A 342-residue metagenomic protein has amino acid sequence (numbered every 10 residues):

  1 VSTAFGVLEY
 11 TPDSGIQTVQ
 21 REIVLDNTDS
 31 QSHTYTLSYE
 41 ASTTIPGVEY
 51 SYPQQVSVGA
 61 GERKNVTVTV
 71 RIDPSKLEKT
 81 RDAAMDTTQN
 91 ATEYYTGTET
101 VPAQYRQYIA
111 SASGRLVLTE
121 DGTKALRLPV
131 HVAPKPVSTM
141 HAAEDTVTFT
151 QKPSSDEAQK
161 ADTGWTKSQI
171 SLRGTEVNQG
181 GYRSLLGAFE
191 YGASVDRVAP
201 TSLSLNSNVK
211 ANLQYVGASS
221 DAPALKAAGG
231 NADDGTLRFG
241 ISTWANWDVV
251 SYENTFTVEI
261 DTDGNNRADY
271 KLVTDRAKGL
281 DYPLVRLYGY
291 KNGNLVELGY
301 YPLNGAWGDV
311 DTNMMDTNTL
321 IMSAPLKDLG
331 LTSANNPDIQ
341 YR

Functional and structural regions predicted by a protein language model:
V1-S30, S51-V58, Y95-R106, H141-Q169: Beta-sheet-dominated interaction scaffolds and their linkers
S2-G6, D29-V101: Surface-exposed binding patches on compact interaction domains or structured appendages
V19, G59-I72, P129, N318-M322: Short Pro-Gly-centered flexible turn/kink motifs
Q20, S111-R115, D338-Q340: Short, conserved beta-strand segments of beta-strand-rich sandwich/propeller modules, principally
Q20-T28, T69-R71, V117, R238-W244: Short edge beta-strand/loop segments characteristic of extracellular beta-sandwich folds
L25, D73-M140: Terminal connector regions
L25-S32, S42, D121-T123, W244-D248: Short solvent-exposed strand-capping/beta-turn motif centered on an Asx-Ser/Thr pair
G164-R342: Surface-exposed extracytoplasmic segments
